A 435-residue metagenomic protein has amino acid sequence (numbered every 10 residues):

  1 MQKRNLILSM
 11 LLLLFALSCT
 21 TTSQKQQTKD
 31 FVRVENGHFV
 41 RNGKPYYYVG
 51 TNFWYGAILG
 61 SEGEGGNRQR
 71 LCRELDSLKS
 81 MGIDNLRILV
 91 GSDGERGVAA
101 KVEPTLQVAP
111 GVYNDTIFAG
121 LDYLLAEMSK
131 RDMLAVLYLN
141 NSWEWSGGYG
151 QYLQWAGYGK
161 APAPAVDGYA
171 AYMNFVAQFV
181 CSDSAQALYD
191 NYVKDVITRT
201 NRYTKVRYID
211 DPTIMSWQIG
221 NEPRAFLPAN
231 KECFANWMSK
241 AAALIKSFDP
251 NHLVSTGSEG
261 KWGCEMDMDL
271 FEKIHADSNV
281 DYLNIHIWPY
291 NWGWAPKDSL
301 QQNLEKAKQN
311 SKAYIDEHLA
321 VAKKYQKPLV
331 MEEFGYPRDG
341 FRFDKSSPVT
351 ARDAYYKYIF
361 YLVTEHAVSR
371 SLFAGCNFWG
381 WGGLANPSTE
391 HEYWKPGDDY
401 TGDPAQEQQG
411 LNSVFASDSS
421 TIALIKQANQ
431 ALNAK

Functional and structural regions predicted by a protein language model:
M1-L8: Bacterial N-terminal signal peptides that target proteins for export
N5, K25-D30: N-terminal presequences and immediately downstream first alpha-helices
L17-S18: C-terminal motif of bacterial Sec signal peptides marking the signal peptidase cleavage site
T21-Q24, T200: Signal peptide processing junction and immediate N-terminal pro/mature segment of secreted/exported proteins
S23-Q27, A434-K435: Low-complexity, Pro/Thr/Ser/Gly/Ala-rich linker/spacer regions in secreted, extracellular modular proteins
T28-K297, Q301-P328, F334-L432: Active-site mouth of glycoside hydrolases
